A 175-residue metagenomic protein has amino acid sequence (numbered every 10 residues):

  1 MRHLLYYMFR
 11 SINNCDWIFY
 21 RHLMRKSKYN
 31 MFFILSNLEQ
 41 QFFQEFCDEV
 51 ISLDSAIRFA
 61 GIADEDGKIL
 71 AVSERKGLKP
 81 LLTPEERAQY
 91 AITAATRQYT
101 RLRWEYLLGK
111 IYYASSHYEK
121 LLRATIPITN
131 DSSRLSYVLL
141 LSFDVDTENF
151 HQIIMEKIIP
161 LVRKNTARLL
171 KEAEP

Functional and structural regions predicted by a protein language model:
R2-L5, F9: Intrinsically disordered, low-complexity segments enriched in serine/proline and basic residues
Y6, C15-W17, H22-P175: Non-catalytic interaction/Regulatory regions outside core domains
